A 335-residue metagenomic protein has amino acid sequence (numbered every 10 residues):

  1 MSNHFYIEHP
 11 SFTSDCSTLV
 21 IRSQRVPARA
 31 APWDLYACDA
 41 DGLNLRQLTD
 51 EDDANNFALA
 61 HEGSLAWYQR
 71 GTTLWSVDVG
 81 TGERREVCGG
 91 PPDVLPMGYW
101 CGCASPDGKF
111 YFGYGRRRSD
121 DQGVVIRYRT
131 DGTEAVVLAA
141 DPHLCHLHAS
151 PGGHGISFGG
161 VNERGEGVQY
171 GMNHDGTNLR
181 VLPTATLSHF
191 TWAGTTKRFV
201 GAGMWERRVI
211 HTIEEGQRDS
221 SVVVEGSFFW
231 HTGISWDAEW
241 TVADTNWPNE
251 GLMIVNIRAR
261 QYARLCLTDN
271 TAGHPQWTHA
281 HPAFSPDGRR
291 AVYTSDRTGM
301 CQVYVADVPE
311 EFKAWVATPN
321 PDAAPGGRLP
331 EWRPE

Functional and structural regions predicted by a protein language model:
S2-H9, S23-Y68: Blade-loop segments of beta-propeller domains
H4, S23-W33, R70-W75, P92-P96 (+6 more regions): A flexible loop/linker signature enriched in serine peptidases of the S9 family
I7-H9, D53-A58, P96-C103, H143-H148 (+3 more regions): Repeated scaffold domains used in trafficking and secretory/extracellular systems, primarily beta-propellers
L19, L65-A66, F110-Y111, G155-I156 (+3 more regions): Hydrophobic beta-strand positions that form the internal "hydrophobic ladder" of WD40/Gbeta-like beta-propeller blades
Q47-R118: Asp-box/WD-like beta-propeller blade repeats and closely related beta-sheet repeat scaffolds
T186-S188, V223-G233, R260-F284, N320-R328: Conserved blade-ending motifs and adjacent loop-strand segments that build the rim/top face of beta-propeller domains
E206-R208, V222-Q261: Loop/turn-rich, solvent-exposed surfaces of beta-rich toroidal or solenoidal domains
T278-E335: Blade-level signature of beta-propeller repeat domains, shared across WD40, Kelch, NHL, RCC1 and BNR/Asp-box propellers
